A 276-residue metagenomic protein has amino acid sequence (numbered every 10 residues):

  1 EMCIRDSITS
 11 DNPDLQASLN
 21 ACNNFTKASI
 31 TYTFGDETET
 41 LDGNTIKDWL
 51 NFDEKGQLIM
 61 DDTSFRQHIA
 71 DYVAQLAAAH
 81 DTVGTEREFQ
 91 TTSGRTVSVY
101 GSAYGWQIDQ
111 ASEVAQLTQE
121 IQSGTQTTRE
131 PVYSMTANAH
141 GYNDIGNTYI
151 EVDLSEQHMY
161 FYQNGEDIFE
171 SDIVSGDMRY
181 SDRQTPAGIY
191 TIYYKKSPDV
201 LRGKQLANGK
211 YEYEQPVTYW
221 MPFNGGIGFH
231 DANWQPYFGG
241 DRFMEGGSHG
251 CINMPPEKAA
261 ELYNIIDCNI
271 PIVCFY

Functional and structural regions predicted by a protein language model:
E1-Y213, Y219, P236, I266-D267 (+1 more regions): Surface-exposed, secretory/extracytoplasmic low-complexity segments enriched in Ser/Thr/Asn/Gly/Pro
T218-I265, I270-C274: Active-site scaffold segments
